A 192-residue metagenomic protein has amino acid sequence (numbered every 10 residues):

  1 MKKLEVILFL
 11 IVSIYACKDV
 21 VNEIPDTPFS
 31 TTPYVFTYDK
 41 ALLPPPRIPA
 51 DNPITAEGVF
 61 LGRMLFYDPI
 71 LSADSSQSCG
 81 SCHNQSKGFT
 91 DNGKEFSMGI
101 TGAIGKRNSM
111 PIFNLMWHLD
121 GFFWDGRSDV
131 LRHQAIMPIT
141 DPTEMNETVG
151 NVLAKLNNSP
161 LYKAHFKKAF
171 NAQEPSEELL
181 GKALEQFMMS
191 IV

Functional and structural regions predicted by a protein language model:
M1-P25: Bacterial Sec-dependent N-terminal signal peptides
C17-V192: Periplasmic c-type cytochrome electron-transfer domains
